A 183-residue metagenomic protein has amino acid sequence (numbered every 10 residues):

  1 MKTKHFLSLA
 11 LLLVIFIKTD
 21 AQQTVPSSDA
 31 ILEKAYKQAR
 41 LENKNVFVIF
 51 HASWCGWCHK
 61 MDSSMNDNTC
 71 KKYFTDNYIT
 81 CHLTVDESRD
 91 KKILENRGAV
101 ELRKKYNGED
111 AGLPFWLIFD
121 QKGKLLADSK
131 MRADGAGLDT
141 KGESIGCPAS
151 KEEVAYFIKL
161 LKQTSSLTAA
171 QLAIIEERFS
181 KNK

Functional and structural regions predicted by a protein language model:
M1-T24: Bacterial Sec-dependent N-terminal signal peptides
T19-K37: N-terminal "domain-start" segment that seeds a small globular fold
S28-L32, N66, A99: Amphipathic coiled-coil/heptad-repeat helices and related helical stalk/stem segments that mediate oligomerization
K34-K44, D62-T84: Conserved helix-turn-beta segment immediately C-terminal to the redox Cys motif in thioredoxin-like folds
V46-V48, C55, T80, W116: Hydrophobic beta-strand anchors of alpha/beta hydrolase catalytic cores
F50-M65: Conserved redox-active cysteine motifs that mediate thiol-disulfide chemistry, especially di-cysteine Cys-X(1-2)-Cys
T69-K71, T75-L160: Thioredoxin-like thiol-disulfide oxidoreductase module
A155-K183: C-terminal partner/receptor-binding element of secreted or periplasmic proteins
